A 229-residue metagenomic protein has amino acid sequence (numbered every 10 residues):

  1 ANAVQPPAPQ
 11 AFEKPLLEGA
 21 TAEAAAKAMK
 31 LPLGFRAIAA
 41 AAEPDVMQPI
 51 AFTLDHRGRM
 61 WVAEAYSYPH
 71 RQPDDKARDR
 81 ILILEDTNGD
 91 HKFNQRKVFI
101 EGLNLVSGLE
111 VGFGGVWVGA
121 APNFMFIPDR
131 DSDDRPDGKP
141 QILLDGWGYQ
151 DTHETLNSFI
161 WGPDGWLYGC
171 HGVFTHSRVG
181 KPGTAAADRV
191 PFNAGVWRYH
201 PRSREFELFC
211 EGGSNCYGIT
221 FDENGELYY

Functional and structural regions predicted by a protein language model:
A1-Y229: Beta-propeller domains with acidic blade repeats across secreted/periplasmic ectodomains and cytosolic WD/CNH propellers
